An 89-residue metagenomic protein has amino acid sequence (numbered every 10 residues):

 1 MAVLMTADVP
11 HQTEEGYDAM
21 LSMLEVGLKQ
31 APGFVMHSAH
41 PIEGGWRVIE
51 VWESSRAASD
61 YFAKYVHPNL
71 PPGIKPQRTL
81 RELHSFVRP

Functional and structural regions predicted by a protein language model:
M1-P68, I74-P89: Short S/T/G/P-rich N-terminal loop/turn motif that feeds into the first structured element of a domain
